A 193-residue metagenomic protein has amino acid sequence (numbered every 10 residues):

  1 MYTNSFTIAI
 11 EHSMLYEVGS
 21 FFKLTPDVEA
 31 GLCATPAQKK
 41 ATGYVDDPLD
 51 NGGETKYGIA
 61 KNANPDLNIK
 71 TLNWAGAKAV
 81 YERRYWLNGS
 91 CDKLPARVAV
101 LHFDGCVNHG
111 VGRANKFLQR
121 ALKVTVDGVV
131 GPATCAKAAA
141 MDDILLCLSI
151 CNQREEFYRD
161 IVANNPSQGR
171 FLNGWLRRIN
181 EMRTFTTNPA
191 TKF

Functional and structural regions predicted by a protein language model:
M1-F193: Cell-wall polysaccharide-cleaving catalytic domain and substrate-binding groove, primarily in peptidoglycan/chitin
